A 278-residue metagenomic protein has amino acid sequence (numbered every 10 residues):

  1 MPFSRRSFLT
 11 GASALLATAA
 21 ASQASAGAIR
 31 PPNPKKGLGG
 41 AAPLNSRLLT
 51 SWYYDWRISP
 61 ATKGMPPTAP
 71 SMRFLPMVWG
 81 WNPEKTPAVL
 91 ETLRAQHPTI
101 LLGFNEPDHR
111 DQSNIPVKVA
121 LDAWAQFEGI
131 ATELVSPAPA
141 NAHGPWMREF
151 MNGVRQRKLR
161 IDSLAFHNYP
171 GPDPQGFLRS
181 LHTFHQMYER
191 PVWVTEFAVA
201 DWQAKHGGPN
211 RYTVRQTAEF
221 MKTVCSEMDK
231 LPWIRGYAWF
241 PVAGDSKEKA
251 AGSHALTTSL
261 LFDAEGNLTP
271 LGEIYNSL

Functional and structural regions predicted by a protein language model:
F3, S7-A26: N-terminal export signals
A20-G40: C-terminal segment of N-terminal export signals and the immediately downstream linker at the start of the mature
N33-P98: N-terminal carbohydrate-binding/catalytic regions of secreted carbohydrate-active enzymes
L75, F240-L278: Aromatic-rich peripheral "rim/lid" segments of glycoside hydrolase catalytic domains that contact and position glycan
A95-P116, V135-A140, I161-N168, R235-A243: Active-site groove signature of glycoside hydrolases
A131-M147, P191-A198, W202, I234-V242: Aromatic-lined carbohydrate-recognition surfaces of secreted/lumenal glycan-active proteins
F150-T183, R190-A204: Aromatic- and acid-rich polysaccharide-binding/catalytic face of secreted or lumenal carbohydrate-active enzymes
R190-T217, F240-T258: Active-site clefts of carbohydrate-active enzymes
